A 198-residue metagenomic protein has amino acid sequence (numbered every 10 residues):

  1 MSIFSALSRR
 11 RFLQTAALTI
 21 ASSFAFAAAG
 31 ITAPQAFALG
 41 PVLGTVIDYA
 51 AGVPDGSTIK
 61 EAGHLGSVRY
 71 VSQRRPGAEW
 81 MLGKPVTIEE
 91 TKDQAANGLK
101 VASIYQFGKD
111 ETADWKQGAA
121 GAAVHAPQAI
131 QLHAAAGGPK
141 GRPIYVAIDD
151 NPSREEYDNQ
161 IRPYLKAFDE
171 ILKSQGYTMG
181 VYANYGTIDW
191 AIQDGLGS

Functional and structural regions predicted by a protein language model:
M1-F24: N-terminal secretory signal peptides and thylakoid transit peptides that target proteins across membranes
S5, A27-Y49: C-terminal segment of N-terminal export signals and the immediately downstream linker at the start of the mature
V42, Y49-P54, R69-S153: Substrate-binding cleft of extracellular glycoside hydrolase catalytic domains
D55-E61, I130-A136, N151-S198: Surface-exposed substrate-engagement region within the catalytic domains of secreted or surface-exposed extracellular
A62-G63, N97: Short, structured coil segments at secondary-structure junctions
H64, P139-P143, G176: A general structural motif
L65-Y70, S198: Short hydrophobic/aromatic-enriched beta-strand-loop microsegments
